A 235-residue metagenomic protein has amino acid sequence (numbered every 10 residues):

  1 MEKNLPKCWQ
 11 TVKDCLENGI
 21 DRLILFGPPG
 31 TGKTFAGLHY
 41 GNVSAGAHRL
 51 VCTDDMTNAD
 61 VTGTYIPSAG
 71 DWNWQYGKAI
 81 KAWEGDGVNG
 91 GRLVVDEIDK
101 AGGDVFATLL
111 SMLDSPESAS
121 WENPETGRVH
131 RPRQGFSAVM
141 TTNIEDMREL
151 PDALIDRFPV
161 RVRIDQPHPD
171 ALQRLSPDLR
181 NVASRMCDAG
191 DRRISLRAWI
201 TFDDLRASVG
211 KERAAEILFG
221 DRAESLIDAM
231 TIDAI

Functional and structural regions predicted by a protein language model:
M1-I235: C-terminal regulatory/interaction module of P-loop NTP-utilizing enzymes
